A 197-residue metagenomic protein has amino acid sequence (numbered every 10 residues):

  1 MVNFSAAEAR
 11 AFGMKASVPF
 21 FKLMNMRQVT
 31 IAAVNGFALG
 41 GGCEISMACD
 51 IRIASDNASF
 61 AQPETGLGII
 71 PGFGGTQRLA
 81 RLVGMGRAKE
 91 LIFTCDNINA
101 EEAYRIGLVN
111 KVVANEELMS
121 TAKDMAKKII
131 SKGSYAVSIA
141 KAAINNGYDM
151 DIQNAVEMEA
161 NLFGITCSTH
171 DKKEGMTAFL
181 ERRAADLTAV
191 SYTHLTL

Functional and structural regions predicted by a protein language model:
M1-K22, A38, G68, D151: Glycine- (often His-adjacent) and acidic-residue-rich active-site loop that binds/positions the CoA thioester
V18-N25, A33, L39-F93, I106 (+1 more regions): CoA-thioester-processing core
I53-A58, A100, V109-E157, N161-I165 (+2 more regions): C-terminal long alpha-helix characteristic of the crotonase
D96-E102: Acidic, divalent-metal-coordinating active-site segment for phosphoryl/phosphodiester hydrolysis, typified by short
Y192-L197: Conserved small/polar residues in nucleotide/adenosyl-binding loops
